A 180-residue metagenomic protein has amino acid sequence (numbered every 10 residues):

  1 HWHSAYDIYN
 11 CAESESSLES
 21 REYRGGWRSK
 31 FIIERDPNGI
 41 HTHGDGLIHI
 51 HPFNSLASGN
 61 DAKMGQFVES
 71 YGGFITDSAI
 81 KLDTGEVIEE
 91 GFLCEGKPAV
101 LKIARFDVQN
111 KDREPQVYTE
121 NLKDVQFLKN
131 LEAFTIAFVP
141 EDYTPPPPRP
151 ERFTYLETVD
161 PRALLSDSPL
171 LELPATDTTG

Functional and structural regions predicted by a protein language model:
H1-G180: Ubiquitin-like/PB1-type beta-grasp interaction modules and other compact soluble beta-rich domains
